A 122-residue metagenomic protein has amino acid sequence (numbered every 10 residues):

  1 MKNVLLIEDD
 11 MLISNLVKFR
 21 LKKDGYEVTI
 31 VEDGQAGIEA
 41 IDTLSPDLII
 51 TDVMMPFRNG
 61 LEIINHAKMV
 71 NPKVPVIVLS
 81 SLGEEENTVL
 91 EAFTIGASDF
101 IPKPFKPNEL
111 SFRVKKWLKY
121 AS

Functional and structural regions predicted by a protein language model:
E8: Conserved acidic carboxylate
M11-T29, W117: Two-component/phosphorelay signaling modules centered on CheY-like receiver
D33-A36, N59-E62: Acidic catalytic/metal-coordinating carboxylates
D52: Active-site residues of response regulator receiver
M55: Receiver (REC) domain active-site loop signature in two-component systems and cognate sites in sensor histidine kinases
E62, G83-D99: Alpha4 helix (beta4-alpha4-beta5 surface) of REC/receiver domains from two-component response regulators
L79-S80: Hydrophobic/aromatic residues positioned on beta-strands within the core alpha/beta folds
F105-V114: C-terminal output helix
